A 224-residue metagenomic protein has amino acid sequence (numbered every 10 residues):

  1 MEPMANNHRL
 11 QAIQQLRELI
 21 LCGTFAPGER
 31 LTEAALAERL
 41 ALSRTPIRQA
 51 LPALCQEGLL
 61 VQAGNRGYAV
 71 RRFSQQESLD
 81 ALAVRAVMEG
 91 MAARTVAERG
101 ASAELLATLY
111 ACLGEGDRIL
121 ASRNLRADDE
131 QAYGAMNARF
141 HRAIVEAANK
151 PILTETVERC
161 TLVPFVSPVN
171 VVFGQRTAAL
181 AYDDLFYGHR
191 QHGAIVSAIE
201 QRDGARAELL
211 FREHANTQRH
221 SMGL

Functional and structural regions predicted by a protein language model:
M1-E98, I152, G223-L224: Short linear motifs at protein or domain termini
E2-P3, E33, S74, S122-R126 (+1 more regions): A short, mixed-charge helix-start or loop-turn motif at secondary-structure junctions
L19, G23, G116-I119, V163-V171 (+1 more regions): A short secondary-structure junction motif
G28-E29, A63, L105, L153-V157 (+1 more regions): Short, hydrophobic secondary-structure boundary micro-motifs
R72-A148, Y182-R206: All-alpha effector-binding/dimerization core of bacterial HTH-type transcriptional repressors
T108-C112, T156-V163, L210-H214: Short acidic/histidine-centered micro-motifs embedded in hydrophobic/aromatic stretches that mark compact functional
Q131, A138-F140, A147-G174, H220: C-terminal regulatory/oligomerization modules of transcriptional regulators
V169-L224: C-terminal all-alpha effector/ligand-binding and dimerization domain of prokaryotic HTH-type transcriptional repressors
